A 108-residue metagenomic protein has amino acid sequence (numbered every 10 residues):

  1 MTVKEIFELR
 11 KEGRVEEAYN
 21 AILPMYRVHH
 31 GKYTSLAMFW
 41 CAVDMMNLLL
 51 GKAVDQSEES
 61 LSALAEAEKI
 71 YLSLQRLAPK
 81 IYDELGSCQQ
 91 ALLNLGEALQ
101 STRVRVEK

Functional and structural regions predicted by a protein language model:
M1-A21: Alpha-helical segment of the N-proximal tetratricopeptide repeat
M1-K4, K32-A53, G86-S101: Amphipathic alpha-helical repeat scaffolds of TPR domains
F7-K11, L49-L64, A98-K108: Short coil/turn connectors between adjacent alpha-helices in alpha-solenoid helical repeat scaffolds
R14, S57, P79, E84-G86: Intrinsically disordered, low-complexity coil/linker segments enriched for acidic/polar and small residues
P24-G31: Solenoid-like repeat scaffolds
H29, Y71-A78: Alpha-helical junction/boundary sensor with strong preference for TPR arrays
